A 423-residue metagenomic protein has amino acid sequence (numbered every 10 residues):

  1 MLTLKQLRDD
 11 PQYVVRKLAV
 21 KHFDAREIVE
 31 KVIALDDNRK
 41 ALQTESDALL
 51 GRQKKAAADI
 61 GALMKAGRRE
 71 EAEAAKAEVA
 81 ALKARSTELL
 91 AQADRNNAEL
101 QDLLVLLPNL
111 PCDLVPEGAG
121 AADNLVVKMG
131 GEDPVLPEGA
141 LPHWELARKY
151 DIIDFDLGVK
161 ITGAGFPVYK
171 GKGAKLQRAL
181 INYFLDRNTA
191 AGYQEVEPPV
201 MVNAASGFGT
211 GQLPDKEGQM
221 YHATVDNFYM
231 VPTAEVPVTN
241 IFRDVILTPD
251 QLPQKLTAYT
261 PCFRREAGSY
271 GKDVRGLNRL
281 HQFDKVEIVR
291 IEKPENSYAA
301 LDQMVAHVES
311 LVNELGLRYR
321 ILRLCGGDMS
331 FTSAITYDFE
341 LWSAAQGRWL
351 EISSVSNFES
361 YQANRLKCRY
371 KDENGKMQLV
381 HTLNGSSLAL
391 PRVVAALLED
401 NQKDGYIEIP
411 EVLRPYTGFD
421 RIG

Functional and structural regions predicted by a protein language model:
M1-P134, R148, I152, D156: N-terminal alpha-helical targeting/anchoring segments
R26, M129-G423: TRNA-recognition modules of translation machinery and tRNA-sensing kinases, especially anticodon-binding
